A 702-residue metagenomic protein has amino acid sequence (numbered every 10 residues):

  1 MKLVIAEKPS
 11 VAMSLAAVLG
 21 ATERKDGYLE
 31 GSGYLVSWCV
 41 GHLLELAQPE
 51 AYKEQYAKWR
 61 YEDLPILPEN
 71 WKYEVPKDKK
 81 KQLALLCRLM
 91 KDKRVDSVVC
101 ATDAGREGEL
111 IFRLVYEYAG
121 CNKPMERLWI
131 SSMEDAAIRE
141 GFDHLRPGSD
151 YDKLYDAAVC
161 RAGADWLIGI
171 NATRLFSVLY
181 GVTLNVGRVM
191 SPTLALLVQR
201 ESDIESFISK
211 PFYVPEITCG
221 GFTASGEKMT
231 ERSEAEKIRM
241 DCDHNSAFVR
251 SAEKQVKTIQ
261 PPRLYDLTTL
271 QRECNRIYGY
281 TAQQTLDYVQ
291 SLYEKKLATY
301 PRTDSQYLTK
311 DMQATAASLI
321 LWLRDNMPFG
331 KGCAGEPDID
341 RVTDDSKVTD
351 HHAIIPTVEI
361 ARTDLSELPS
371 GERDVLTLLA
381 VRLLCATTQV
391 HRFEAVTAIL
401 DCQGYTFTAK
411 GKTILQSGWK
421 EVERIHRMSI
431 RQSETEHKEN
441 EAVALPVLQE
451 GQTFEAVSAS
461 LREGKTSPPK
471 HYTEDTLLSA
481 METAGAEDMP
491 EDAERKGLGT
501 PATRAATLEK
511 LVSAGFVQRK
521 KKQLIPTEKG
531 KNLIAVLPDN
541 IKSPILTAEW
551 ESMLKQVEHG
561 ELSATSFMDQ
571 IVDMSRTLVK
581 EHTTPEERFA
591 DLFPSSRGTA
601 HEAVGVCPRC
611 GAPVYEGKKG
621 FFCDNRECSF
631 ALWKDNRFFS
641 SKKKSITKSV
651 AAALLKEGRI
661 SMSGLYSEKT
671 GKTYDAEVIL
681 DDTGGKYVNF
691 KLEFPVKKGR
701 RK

Functional and structural regions predicted by a protein language model:
M1-A162, W166, I430, V457 (+1 more regions): Intrinsically disordered, low-complexity regulatory segments
M1-L3, A101-A104, G181-T183, K254-R263 (+3 more regions): Conserved short loop/turn motifs at secondary-structure junctions
K2-L3, M90, T173, A282-Q283 (+2 more regions): Basic, low-complexity terminal or inter-domain segments flanking catalytic cores
E7, V11, D78-L86, A104-V115 (+24 more regions): Helical mechanochemical/support elements of P-loop NTPase systems and associated helical scaffolds
W71-E74, T102, N122-E126, P147-L154 (+6 more regions): Short, polar/flexible loop-turn hinges at active-site or ligand-entry regions and domain interfaces
K93, D135-C219, K254-T258: C-terminal or mid-to-C-terminal helical accessory/interaction module adjacent to the motor/catalytic core
R232-Y265, Q271: Metal- or metallocofactor-binding catalytic centers and their adjacent structured scaffolds across diverse enzyme
